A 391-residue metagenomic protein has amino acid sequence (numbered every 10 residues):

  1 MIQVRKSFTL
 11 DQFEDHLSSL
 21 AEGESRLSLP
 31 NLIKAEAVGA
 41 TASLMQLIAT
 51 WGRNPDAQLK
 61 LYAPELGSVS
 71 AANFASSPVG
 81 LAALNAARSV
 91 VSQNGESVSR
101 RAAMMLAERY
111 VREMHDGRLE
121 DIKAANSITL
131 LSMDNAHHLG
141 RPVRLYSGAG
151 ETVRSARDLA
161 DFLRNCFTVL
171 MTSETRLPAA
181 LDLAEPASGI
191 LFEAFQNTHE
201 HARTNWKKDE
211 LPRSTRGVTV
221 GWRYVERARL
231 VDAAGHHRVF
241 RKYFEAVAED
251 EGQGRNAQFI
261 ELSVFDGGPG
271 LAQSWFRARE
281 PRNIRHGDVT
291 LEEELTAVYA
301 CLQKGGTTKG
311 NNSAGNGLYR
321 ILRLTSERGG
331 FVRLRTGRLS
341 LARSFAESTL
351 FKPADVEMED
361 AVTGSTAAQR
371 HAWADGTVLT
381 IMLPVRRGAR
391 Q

Functional and structural regions predicted by a protein language model:
M1-L29, A49-D56, K60, P78-A136 (+2 more regions): Flexible, glycine-/charge-rich segments associated with ATP-binding catalytic modules
I2, I33-G39, T168-F192: Conserved short strand/loop->alpha-helix "switch" segment adjacent to the catalytic nucleotide/phosphoryl-transfer site
L32-K34, A40-G52: Eukaryotic low-complexity, non-globular regulatory regions
D56-A72: A short amphipathic beta-strand at an alpha->beta junction
L131-E151: N-terminal targeting/assembly segments of extracytoplasmic apparatus and virion spike/baseplate proteins
S155-T168: N-terminal pre-Walker A segment at the start of P-loop NTPase domains
A179-N256, Y319-T325: Conserved ATP-binding N-box helix of the HATPase_c
D266: Acidic ATP/Mg2+-coordinating residue in the GHKL
